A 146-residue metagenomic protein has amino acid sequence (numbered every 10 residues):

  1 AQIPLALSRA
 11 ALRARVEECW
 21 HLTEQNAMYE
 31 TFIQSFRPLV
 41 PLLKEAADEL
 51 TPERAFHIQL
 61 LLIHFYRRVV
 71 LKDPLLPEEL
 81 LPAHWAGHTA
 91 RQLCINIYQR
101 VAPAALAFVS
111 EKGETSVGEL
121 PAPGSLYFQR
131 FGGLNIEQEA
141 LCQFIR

Functional and structural regions predicted by a protein language model:
A1-R146: Long, contiguous binding/interaction regions
